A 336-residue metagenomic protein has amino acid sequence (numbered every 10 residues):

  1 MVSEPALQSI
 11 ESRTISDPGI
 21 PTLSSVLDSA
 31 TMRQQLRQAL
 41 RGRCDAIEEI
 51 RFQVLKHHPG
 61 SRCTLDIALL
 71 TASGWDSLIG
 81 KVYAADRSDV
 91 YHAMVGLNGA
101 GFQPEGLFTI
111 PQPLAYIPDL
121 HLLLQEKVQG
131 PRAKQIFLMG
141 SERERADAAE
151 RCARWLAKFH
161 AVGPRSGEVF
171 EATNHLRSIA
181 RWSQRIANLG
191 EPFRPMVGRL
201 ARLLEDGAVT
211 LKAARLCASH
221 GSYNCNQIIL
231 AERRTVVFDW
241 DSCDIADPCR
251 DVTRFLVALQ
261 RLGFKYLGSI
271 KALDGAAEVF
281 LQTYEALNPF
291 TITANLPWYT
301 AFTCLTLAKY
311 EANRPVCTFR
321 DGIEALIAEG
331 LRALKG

Functional and structural regions predicted by a protein language model:
M1-V54: Juxta-kinase regulatory segment immediately upstream of eukaryotic protein kinase catalytic domains
A30-E48, F102, R165-G221, A286: An alpha-helical support segment within catalytic cores of ATP-dependent transferases
Q53-H175, A180-R181, K212-A213: ATP-binding pocket architecture of kinase catalytic cores
Q53-L78, H121-L123, E205-R250: Active-site acidic catalytic loop and adjacent metal/ATP-binding pocket of ATP-dependent phosphoryl transfer enzymes
Q125, P131, I136, E150-R151 (+8 more regions): Structural signature of nuclease core domains in nucleic-acid processing machines
F170, A312-I327: Hydrophobic/aromatic-rich alpha-helical bundle segments in the mid-to-C-terminal region
D251-N288, F302-F319: Active-site activation/catalytic loop segments of kinase-like enzymes and analogous catalytic loops in related
P289-A301: All-alpha amphipathic helical-bundle segments outside canonical DNA-binding/catalytic cores that form hydrophobic
